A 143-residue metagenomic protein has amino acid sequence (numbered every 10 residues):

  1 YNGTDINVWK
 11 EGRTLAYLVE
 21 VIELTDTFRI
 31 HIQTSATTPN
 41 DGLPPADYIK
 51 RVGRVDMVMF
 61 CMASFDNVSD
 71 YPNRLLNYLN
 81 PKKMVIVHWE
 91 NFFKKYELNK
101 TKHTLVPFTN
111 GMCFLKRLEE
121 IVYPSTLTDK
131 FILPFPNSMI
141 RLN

Functional and structural regions predicted by a protein language model:
Y1-K50, S138-N143: Core dinuclear metal-dependent hydrolase active-site scaffold
W9-E11, S64-V68, V106-F114: Soluble or luminal CAZymes and related metallo-dependent hydrolases
D26, V52, T126-T128: Short helix-terminating capping/connector loops at secondary-structure junctions
H31-T37, M57-A63, K83-E90, P134-P136: Active-site neighborhood of phospho(di)ester-bond hydrolases with catalytic His/Asp-centered motifs
D41-G42, D66-D70, K94-Y96: Extracytoplasmic/secreted cell-surface and envelope-processing proteins
P44-Y48, D70-Y78: A short acidic, amphipathic alpha-helical/loop segment
I49-M59, N80: Active-site metal-binding motif and surrounding structural segment of the metallo-beta-lactamase
R74-N143: Binuclear metal-ion centers of metallo-dependent hydrolases, dominated by the metallo-beta-lactamase
